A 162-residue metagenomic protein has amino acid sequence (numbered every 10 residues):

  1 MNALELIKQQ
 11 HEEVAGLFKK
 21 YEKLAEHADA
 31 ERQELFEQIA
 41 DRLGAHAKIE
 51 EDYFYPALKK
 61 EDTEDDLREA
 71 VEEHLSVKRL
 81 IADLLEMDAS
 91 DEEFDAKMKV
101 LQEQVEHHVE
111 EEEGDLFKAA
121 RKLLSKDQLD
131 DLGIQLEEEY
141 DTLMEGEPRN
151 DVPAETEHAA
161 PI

Functional and structural regions predicted by a protein language model:
M1-I162: Small-residue-biased structural context
